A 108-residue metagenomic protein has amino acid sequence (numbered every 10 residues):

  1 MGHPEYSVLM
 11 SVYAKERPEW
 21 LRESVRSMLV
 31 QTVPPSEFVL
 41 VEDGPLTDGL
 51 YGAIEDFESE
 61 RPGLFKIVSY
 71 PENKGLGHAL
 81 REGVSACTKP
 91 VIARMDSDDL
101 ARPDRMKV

Functional and structural regions predicted by a protein language model:
M1-V108: Nucleotide-sugar donor-binding/catalytic module of glycosyltransferases that assemble extracellular/cell-envelope
